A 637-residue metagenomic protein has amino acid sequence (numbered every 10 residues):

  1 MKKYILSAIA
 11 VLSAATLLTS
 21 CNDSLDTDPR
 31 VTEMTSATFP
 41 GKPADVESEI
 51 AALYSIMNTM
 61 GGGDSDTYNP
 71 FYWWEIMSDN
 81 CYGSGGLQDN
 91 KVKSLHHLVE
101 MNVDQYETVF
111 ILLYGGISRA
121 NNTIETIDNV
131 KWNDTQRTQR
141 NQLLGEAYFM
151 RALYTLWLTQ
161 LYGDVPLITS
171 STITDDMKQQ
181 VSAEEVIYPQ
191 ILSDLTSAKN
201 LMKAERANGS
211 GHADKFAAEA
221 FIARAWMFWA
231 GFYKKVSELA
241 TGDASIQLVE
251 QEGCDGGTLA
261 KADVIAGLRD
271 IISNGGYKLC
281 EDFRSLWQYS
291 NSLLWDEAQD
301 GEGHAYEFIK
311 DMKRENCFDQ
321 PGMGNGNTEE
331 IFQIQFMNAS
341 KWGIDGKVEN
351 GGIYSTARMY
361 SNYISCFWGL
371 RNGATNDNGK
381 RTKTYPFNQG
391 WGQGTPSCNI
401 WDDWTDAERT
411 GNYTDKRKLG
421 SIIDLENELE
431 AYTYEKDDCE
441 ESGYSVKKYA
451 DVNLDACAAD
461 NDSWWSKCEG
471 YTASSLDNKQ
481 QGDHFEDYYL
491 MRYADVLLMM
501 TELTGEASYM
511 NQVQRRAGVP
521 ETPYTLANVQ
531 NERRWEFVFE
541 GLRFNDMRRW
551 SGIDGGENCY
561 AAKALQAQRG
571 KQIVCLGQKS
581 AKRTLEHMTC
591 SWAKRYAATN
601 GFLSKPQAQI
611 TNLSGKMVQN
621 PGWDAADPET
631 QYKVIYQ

Functional and structural regions predicted by a protein language model:
M1-A8: Bacterial N-terminal signal peptides that target proteins for export
Y4, A15-G41, A152, I191 (+2 more regions): Bacterial Sec-dependent N-terminal signal peptides
C21, L113-G116, Q190, G257 (+6 more regions): Long, intrinsically disordered, low-complexity segments
N22-N90, T196, F216, M227-C439: An aromatic- and glycine-enriched ligand-binding surface/loop that stacks and positions planar moieties
P40-S65, G83-Y162, D175-S210, D460-Y488 (+3 more regions): Conserved, well-structured interaction surfaces
E107, W391-R515: C-terminal substrate/ligand-recognition segments
W157-Q160, P166, R206, A225-S237: Short coil/turn linking the two alpha-helices of tandem helical-hairpin repeats
